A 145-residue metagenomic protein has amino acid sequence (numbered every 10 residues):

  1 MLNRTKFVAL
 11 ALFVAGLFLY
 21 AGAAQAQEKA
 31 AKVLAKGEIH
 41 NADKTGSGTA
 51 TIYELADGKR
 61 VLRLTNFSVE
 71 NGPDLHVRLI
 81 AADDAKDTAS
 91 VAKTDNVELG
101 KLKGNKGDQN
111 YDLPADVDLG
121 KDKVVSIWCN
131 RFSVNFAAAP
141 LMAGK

Functional and structural regions predicted by a protein language model:
M1-A11: Bacterial N-terminal signal peptides that target proteins for export
L10-Y20: Bacterial N-terminal signal peptides
Q25-D57, V91-V97: Transition segment at domain starts
K29, P140-K145: Extracytoplasmic/periplasmic copper-protein system
G46-D74: Short, surface-exposed binding/anchoring microloops in extracellular/periplasmic proteins
H76-I80: Beta-strand signatures of extracellular beta-sandwich domains
K86-P114: An anionic, turn-rich surface loop/hairpin at beta-sheet edges that serves as a generic interaction/coordination patch
P114-A138: Short, exposed beta-strand-loop hairpins at the edges of beta-sheets in extracellular/periplasmic proteins
